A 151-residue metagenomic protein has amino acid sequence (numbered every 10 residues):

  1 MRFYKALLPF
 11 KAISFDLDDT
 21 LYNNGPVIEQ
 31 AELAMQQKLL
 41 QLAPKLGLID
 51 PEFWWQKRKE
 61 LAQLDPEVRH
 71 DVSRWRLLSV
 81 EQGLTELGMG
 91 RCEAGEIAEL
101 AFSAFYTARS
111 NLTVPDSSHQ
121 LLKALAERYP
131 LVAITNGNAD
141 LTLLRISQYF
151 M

Functional and structural regions predicted by a protein language model:
R2-Q56: Active-site neighborhood of HAD-like aspartate-dependent phosphohydrolases
I13, I97-N111, S118-F150: Substrate-recognition element of Asp-dependent hydrolases with the DxDx(T/V) motif
N24, I28, V72, R76 (+1 more regions): Hydrophobic (often cysteine-bearing) scaffold residues that line and stabilize catalytic clefts of nucleotide/cofactor
Q30, A34-Q37, Q82, E86 (+2 more regions): Residue-level signal for well-ordered alpha-helical scaffold segments within enzymatic catalytic domains
A31-L39, W54-R58, R76, V80 (+2 more regions): Hydrophobic alpha-helical core bundles mediating ligand binding, dimerization, or RNAP-core interactions
L40-L46, E86-E93, Q148-Y149: Short helix-capping segments at alpha-helix termini
L46, A62-P66, D140-S147: Short, flexible, glycine-rich and Lys/Arg-enriched loop motifs at helix boundaries that contact anionic partners
Q56-S103: A metal-dependent, Asp-based hydrolase signature
